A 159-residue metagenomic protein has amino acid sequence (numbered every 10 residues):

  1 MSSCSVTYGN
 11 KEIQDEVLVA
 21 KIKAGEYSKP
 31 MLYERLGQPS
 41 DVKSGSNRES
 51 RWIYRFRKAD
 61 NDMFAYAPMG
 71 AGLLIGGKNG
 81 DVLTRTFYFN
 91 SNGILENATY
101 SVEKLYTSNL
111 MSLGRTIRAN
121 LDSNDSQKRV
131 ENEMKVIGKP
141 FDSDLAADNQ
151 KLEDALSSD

Functional and structural regions predicted by a protein language model:
M1-S3: C-terminal motif of bacterial Sec signal peptides marking the signal peptidase cleavage site
S5-D159: Residues within mature, well-folded domains
